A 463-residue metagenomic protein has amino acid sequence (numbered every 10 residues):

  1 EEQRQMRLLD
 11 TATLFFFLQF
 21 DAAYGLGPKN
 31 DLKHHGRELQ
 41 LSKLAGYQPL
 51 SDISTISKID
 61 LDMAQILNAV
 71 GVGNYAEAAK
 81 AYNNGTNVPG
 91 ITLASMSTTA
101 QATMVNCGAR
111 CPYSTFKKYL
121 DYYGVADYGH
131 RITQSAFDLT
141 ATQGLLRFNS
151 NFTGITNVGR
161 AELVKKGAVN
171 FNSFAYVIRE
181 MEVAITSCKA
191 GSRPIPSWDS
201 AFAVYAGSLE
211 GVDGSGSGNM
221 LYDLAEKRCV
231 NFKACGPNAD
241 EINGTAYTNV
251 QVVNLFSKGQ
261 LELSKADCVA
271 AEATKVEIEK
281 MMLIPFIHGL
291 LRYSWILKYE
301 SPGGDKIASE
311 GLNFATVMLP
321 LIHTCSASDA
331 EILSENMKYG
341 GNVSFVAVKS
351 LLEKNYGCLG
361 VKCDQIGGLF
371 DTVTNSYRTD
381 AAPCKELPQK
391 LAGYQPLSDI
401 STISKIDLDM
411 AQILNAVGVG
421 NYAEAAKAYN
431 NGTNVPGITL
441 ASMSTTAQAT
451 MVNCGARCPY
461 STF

Functional and structural regions predicted by a protein language model:
Q3-G25, L39, Q389: Low-complexity, Pro/Ser/Thr-rich intrinsically disordered segments of extracellular/cell-surface proteins
Y24-F463: Mature extracytoplasmic or organellar-lumen-exposed domains after removal of signal/transit peptides
